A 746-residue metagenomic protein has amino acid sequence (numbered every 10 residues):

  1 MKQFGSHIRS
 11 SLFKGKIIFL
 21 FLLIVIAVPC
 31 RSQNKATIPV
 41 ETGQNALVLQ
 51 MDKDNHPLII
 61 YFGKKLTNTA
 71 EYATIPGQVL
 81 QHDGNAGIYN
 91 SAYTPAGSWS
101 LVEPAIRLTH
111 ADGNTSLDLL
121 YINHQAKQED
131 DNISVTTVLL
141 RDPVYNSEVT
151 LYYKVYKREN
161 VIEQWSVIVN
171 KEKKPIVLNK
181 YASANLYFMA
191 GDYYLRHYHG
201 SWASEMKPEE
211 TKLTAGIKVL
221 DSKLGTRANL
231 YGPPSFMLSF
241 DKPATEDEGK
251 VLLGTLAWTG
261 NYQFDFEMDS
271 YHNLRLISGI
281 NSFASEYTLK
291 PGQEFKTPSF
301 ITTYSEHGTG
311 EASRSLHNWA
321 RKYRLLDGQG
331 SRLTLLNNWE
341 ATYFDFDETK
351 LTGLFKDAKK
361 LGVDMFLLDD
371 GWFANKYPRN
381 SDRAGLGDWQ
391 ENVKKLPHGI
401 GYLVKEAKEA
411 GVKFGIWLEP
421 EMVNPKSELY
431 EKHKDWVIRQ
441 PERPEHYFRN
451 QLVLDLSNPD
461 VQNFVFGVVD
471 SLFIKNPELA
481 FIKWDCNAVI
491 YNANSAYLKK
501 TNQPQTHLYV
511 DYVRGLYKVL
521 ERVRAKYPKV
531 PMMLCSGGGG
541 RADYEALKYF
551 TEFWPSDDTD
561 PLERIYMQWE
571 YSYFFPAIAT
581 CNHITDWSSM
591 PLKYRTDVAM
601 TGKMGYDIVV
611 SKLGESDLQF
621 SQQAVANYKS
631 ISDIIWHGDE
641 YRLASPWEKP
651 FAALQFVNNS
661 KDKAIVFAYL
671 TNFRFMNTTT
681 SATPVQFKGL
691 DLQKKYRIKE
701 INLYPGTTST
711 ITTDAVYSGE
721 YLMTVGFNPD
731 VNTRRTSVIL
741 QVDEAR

Functional and structural regions predicted by a protein language model:
M1-K35: Bacterial Sec-dependent N-terminal signal peptides
N34-E41, N45-L49, H56-E267, F283 (+1 more regions): Polysaccharide-binding surfaces and accessory modules of carbohydrate-active proteins
G97-L119, E248-N261, T303-L325, V363-D370 (+3 more regions): Glycine-rich, aromatic-flanked loop segments that form ligand/cofactor-binding clefts across common enzyme folds
L108, N114-L119, Y287-E306, R735-V742: Short Pro-Gly-centered flexible turn/kink motifs
P234-L238, S645-L692: Carbohydrate-binding surface patches
D327-G467, N476, F481, L498: Aromatic-lined carbohydrate-binding/catalytic grooves of carbohydrate-active enzymes
N424, Y430-N463, V510-K612: Glycan-recognition surfaces
N672-R746: C-terminal beta-sandwich/jelly-roll accessory domains of carbohydrate-active enzymes
